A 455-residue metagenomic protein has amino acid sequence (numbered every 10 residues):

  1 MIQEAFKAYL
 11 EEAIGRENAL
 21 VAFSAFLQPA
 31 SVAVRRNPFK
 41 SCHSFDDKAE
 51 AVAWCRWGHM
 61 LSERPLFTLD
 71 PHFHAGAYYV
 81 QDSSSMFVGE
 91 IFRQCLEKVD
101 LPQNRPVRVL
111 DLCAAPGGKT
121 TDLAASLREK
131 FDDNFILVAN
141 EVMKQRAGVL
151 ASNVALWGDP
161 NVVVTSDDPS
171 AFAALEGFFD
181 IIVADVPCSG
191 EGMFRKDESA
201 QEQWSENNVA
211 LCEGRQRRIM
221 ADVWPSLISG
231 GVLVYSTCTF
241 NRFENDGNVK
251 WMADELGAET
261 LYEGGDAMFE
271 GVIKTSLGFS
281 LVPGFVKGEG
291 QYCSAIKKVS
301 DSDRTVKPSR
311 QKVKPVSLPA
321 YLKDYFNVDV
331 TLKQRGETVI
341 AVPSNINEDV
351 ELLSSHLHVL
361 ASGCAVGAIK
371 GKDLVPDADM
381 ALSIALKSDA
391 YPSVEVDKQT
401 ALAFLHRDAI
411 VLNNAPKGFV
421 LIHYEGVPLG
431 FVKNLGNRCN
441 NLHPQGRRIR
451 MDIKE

Functional and structural regions predicted by a protein language model:
M1-K40, E289-Y292, V299-E455: Polybasic, low-complexity RNA-engagement segments
Q103-A115: Conserved class I S-adenosyl-L-methionine
N104-R105, A171-V183: A short acidic, Gly/Pro-enriched loop at the edge of an enzyme's catalytic core that lines a small-molecule cofactor
T120-A124: Conserved SAM-dependent methyltransferase scaffold
D132, L227-S229: Helix-to-beta-strand junctions that scaffold the AdoMet/dcAdoMet cofactor pocket in Class I SAM-dependent enzymes
V142-G177: S-adenosyl-L-methionine
Q145, D180-A221, C238-D246, G264-A267: Mobile active-site "lid"/loop adjacent to the S-adenosyl-L-methionine
F179, V232-Y235, F240-I340, N347: Class I S-adenosyl-L-methionine
